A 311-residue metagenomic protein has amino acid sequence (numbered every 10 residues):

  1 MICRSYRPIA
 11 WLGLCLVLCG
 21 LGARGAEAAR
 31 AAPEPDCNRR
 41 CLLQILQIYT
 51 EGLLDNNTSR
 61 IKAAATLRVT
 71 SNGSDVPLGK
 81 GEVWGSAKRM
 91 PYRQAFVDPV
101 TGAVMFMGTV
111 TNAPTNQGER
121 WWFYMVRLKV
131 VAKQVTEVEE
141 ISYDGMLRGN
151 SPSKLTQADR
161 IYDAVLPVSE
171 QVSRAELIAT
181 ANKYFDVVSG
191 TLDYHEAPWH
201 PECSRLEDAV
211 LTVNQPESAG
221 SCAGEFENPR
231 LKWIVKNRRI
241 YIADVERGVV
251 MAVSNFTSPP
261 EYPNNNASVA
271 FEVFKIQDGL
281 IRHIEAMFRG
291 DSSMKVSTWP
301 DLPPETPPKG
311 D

Functional and structural regions predicted by a protein language model:
M1-L12: Bacterial N-terminal signal peptides that target proteins for export
W11-G20: Bacterial N-terminal signal peptides
E27-D311: C-terminal and inter-domain tail/linker signature
